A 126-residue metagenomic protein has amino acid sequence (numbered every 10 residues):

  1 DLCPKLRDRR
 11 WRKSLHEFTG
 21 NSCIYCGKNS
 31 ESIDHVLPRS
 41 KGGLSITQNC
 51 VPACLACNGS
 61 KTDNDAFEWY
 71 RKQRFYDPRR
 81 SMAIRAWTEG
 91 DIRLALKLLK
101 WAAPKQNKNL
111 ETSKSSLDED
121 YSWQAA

Functional and structural regions predicted by a protein language model:
D1-S22, S81-L99, N109: Short, charged surface segments at domain edges that flank catalytic/cofactor-binding sites
L6-R7, N64, Y76: Short coil/turn linker and secondary-structure boundary residues
R12, R39, N58: Generic anion/oxyanion-binding catalytic loop in active/binding sites
S22-P52, K61-Q73: Histidine-centered nuclease catalytic patch
P52-D63, P78-P104: Short Fe-S-cluster ligation motifs
L96-A126: Long, contiguous alpha-helical scaffold regions
